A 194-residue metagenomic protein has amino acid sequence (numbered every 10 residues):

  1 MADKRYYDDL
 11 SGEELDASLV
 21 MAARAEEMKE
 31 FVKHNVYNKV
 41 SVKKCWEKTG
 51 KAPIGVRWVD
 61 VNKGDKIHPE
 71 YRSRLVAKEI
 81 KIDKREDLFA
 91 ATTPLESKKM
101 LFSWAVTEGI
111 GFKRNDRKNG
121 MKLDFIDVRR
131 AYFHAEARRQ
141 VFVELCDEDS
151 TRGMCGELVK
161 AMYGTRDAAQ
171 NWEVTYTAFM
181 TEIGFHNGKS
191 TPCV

Functional and structural regions predicted by a protein language model:
M1-K189, V194: Chromodomain-type histone methyl-lysine reader module
